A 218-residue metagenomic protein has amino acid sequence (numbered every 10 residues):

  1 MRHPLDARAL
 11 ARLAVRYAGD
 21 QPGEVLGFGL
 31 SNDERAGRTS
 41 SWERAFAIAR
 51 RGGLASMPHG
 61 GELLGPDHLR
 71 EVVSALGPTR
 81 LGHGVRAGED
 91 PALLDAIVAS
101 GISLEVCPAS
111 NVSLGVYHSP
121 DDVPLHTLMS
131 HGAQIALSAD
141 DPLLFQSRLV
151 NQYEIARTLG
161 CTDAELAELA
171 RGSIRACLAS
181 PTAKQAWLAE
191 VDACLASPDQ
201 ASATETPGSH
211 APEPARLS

Functional and structural regions predicted by a protein language model:
M1-D6, L178-S180: Short, conserved secondary-structure transition motifs
M1-H3, L30-R35, H59-L63, G84-R86 (+2 more regions): Active-site beta-loop-alpha junctions enriched in small/polar residues
A7-G27, E34-G77, G88-I102, S119-Q134 (+1 more regions): Histidine/acidic residue-rich metal-binding segments in metalloenzymes
A9-R16, E154-T162, D192-D199: Short, electropositive alpha-helical surface patch
R80-E89, L143, A176, S180: Glycine-rich phosphate-binding active-site loops on the catalytic face of alpha/beta enzymes
G82, S103-C107, I135-A139: Non-cysteine beta-strand/loop elements that form the S-adenosyl-L-methionine
V116-G172: H/E-rich (His + Asp/Glu) clusters that bind or coordinate divalent metals
C161-S218: Mid-to-C-terminal alpha-helical segments outside catalytic/metal-binding sites
